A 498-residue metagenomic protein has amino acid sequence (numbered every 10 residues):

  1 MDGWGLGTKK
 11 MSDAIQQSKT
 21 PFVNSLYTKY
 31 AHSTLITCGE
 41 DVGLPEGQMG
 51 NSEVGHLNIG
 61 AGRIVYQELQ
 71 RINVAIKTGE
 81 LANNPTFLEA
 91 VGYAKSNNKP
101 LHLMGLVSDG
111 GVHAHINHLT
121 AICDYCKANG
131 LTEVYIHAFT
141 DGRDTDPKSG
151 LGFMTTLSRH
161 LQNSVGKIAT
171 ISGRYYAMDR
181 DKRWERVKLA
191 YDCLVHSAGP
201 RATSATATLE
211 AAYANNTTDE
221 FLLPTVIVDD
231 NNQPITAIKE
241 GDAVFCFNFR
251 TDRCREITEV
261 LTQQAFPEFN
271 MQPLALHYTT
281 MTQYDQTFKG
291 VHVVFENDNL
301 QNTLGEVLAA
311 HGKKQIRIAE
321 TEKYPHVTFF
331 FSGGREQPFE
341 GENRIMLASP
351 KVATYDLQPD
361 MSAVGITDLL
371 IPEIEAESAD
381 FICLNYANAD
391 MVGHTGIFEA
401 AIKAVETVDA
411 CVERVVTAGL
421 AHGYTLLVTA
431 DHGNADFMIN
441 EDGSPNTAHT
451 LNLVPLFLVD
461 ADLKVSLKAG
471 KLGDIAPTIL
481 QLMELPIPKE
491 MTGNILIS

Functional and structural regions predicted by a protein language model:
M1-S498: Feature captures the catalytic ectodomains and active-site-proximal regions of enzymes that hydrolyze or transfer
